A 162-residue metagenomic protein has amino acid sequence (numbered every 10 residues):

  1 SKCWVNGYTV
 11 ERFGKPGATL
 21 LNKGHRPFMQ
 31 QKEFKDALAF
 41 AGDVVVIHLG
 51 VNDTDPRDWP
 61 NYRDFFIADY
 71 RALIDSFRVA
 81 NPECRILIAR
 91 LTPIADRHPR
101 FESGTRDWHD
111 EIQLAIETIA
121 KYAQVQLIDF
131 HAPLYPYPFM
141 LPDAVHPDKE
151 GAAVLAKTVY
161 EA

Functional and structural regions predicted by a protein language model:
S1-R71, D110: Conserved SGNH/GDSL esterase-like catalytic core that processes O-acyl groups on lipids and polysaccharides
N6, A80-P82, Y122-A123: Helix C-cap/helix->beta junction micro-motif
T9, C84-L87, Q126: Proline-centered loop/turn at the N-terminus of a beta-strand
K15-L21, V51-P56, T92-D96, A132-P136 (+1 more regions): Solvent-exposed loop/turn segments at secondary-structure junctions within structured extracellular/periplasmic domains
H48-T54, I74-D110: Active-site segments of SGNH/GDSL-like serine hydrolases that catalyze O-acetyl group transfer/hydrolysis on lipids
F65-A68, A72-V79, E111-T118: Alpha-helical scaffolding segments of alpha/beta enzyme cores, especially the outer helices of TIM-barrel or partial
P93-F130, A153: Substrate-gating cap/lid alpha-helix
L141-A162: Histidine-centered active-site loop/cap adjacent to the catalytic His in serine esterases/O-acetyl transfer systems
